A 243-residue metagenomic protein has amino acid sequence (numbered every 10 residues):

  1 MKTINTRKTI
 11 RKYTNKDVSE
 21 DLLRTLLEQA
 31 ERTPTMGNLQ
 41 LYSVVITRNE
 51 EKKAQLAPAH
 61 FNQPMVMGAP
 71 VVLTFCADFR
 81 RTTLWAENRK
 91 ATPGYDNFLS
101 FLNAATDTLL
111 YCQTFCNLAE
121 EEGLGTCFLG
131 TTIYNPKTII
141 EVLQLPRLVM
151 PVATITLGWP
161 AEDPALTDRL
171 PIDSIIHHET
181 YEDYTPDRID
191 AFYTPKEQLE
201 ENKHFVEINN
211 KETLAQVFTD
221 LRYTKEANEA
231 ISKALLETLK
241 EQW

Functional and structural regions predicted by a protein language model:
M1-W243: Acidic, surface-exposed loops and disordered segments
